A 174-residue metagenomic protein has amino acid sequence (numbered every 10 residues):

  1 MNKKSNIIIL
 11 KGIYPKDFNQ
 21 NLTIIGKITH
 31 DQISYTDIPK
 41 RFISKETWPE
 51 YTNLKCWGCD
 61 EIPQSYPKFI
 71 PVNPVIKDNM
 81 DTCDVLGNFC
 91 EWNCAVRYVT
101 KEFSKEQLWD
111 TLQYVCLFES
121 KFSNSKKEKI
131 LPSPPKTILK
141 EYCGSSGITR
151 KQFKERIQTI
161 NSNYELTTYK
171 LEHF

Functional and structural regions predicted by a protein language model:
M1-F174: Intrinsically disordered, low-complexity linkers and terminal regions that flank or interleave Cys/His-based
